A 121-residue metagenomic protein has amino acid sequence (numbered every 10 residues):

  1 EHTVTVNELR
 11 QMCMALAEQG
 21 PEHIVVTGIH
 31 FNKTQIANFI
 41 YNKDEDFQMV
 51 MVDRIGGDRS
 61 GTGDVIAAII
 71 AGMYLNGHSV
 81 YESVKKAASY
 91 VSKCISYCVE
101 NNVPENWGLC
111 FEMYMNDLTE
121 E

Functional and structural regions predicted by a protein language model:
E1-F47: Conserved phosphate/ATP/ADP-binding segment of small-molecule kinases
G28-F31, D53-G56, A87-S92: Glycine-rich beta-alpha junction loops
D46-Q48, M73-A87: Phosphate-handling active-site elements
F47-S60: Short pre-catalytic strand/loop immediately N-terminal to key active-site residues, enriched for Gly-Thr
D58-V80: Short, small-residue alpha-helix embedded
Y81-E121: Charged C-terminal helix
